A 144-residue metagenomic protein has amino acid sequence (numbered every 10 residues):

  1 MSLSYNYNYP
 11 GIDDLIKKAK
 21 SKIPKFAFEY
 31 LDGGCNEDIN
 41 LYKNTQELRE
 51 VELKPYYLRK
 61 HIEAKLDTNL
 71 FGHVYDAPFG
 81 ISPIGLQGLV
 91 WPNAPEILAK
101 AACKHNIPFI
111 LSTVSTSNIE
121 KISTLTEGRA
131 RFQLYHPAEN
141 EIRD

Functional and structural regions predicted by a protein language model:
S2-F71: An N-cap/entry alpha-helix motif that binds or orients negatively charged groups
P24, I81, A102: Conserved, mostly hydrophobic/aromatic
G33, Q87, L111-S112, L134-Y135: Glycine- and other small-residue-rich loops at beta-strand/loop junctions that grip anionic moieties
F79-S82, F109-L111, A130-L134: Hydrophobic faces of well-ordered beta-strands that scaffold small-molecule active sites in alpha/beta enzyme cores
I84-P92: N-terminal binding-site loop/beta-alpha segment at the start of enzyme catalytic domains that lines or forms
W91-P92, L111-E127, P137-D144: Active-site-adjacent beta->alpha loops and helix N-cap segments on the catalytic face of soluble alpha/beta enzymes
E96-K100, E120: Alpha-helical segments flanking ligand/cofactor-binding loops in enzyme cores
